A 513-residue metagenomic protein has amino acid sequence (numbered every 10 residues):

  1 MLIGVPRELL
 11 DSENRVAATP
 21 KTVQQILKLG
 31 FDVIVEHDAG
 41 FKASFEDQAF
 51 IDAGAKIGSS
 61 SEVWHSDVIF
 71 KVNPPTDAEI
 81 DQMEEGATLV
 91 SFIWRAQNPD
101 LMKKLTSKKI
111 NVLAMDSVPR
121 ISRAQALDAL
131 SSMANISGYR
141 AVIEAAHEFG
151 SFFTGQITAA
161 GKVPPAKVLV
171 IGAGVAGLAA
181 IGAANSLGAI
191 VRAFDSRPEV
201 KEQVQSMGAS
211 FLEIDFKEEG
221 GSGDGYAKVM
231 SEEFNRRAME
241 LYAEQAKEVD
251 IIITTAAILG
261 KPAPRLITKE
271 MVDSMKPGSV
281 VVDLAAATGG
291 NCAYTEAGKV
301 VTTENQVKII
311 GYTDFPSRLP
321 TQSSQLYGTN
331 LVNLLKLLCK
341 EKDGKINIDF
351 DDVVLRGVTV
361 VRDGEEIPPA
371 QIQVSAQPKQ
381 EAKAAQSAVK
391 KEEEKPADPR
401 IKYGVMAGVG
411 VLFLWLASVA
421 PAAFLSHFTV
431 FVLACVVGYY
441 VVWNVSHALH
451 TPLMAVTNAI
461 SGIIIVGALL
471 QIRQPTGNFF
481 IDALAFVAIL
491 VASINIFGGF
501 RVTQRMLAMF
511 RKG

Functional and structural regions predicted by a protein language model:
L2-S107, A114-E144, E148-G155, G161-P164 (+4 more regions): Structural/interface elements that position substrates and couple domains in central-metabolism enzymes
P6-F45, T154-Q245, K391-K395, W415-A417: Glycine-rich phosphate/diphosphate-binding loop of Rossmann-like nucleotide-binding domains
G54-V63, P74-P75, S222-I252, A256-K269 (+1 more regions): A structured beta-alpha segment of the ubiquitous adenosine-cofactor-binding alpha/beta core
A96-S122, K261-D314: Rossmann-fold NAD(P)-binding glycine/threonine-rich loop
D116-V118, S122-A160, P165, C292-K379 (+1 more regions): Adenosine-phosphate binding glycine-rich loop
A422-C435, A455, D482, F486: Structural signature of hydrophobic alpha-helical transmembrane segments
L425-T429, S446-G462: Short, non-helical or kinked segments that cap or interrupt transmembrane helices
I464-G477: Hydrophobic alpha-helical transmembrane segments in multi-pass integral membrane proteins
